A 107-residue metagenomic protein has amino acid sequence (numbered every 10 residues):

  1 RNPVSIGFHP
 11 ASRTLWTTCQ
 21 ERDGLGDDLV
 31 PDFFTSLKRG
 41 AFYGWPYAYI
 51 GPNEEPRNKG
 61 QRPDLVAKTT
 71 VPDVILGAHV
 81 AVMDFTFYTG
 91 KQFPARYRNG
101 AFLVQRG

Functional and structural regions predicted by a protein language model:
N2-G107: Beta-propeller domain segments
